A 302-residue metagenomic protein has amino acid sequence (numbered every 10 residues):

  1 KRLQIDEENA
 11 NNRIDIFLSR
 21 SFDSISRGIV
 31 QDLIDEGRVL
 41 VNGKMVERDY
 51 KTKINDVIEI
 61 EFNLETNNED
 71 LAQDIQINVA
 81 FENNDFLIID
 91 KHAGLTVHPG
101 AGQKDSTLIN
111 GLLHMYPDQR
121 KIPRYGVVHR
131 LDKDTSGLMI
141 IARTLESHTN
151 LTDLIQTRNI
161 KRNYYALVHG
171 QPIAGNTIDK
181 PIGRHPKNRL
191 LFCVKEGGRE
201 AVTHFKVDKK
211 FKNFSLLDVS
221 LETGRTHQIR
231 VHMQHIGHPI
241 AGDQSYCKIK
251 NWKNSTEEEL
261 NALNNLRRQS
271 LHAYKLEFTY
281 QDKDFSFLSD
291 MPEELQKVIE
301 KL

Functional and structural regions predicted by a protein language model:
K1-L302: RNA pseudouridine synthases
